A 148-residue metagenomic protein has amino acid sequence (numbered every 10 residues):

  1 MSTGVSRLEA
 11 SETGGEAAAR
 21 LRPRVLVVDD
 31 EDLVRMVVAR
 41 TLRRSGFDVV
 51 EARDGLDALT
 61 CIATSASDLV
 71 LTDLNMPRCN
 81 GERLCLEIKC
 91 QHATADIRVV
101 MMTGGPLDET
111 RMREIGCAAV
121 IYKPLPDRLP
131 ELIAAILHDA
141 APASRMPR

Functional and structural regions predicted by a protein language model:
M1-R24, P126-R148: Non-catalytic signal-transmission and effector/linker regions of two-component phosphorelay proteins
E31-R35: Short acidic/polar segment at the start of the alpha1 helix of CheY-like receiver
M36-R40, R44: Charged docking surfaces used in two-component/phosphorelay signaling
E51-L69: Acidic, metal-coordinating helix/loop segments flanking the phosphotransfer/catalytic sites of two-component signaling
D73: Active-site residues of response regulator receiver
M76: Receiver (REC) domain active-site loop signature in two-component systems and cognate sites in sensor histidine kinases
V100-M102: Hydrophobic/aromatic residues positioned on beta-strands within the core alpha/beta folds
